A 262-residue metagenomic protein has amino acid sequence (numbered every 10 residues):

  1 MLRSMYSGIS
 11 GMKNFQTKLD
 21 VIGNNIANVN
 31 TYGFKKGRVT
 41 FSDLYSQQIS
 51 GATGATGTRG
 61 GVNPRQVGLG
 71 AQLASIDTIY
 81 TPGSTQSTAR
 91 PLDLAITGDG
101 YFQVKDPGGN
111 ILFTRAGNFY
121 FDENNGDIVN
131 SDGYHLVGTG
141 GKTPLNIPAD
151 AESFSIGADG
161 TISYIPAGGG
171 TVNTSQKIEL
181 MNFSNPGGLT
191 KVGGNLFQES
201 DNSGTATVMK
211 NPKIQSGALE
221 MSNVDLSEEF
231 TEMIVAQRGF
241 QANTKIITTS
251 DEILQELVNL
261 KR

Functional and structural regions predicted by a protein language model:
M1-K142, N146-R262: Amphipathic alpha-helical polymerization modules
